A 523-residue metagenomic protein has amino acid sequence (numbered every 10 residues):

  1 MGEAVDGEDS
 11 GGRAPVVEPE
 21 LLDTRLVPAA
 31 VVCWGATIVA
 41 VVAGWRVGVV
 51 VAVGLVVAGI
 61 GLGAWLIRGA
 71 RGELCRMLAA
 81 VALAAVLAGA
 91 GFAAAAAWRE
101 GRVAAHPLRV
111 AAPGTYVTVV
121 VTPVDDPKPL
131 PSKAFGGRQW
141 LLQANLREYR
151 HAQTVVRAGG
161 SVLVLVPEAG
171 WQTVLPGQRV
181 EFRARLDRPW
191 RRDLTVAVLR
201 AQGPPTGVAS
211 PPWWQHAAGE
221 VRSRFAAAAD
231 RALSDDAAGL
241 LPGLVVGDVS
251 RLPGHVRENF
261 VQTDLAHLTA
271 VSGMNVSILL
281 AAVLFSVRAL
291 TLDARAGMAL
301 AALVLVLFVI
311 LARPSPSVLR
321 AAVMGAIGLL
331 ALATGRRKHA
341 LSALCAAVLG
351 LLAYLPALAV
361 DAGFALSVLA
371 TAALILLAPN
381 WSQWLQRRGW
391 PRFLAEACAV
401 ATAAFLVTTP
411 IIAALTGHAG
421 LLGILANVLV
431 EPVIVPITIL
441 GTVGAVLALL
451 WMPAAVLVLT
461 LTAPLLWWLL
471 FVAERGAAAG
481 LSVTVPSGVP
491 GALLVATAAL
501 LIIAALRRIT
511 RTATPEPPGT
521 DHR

Functional and structural regions predicted by a protein language model:
M1-H106: N-terminal leader/targeting segments
G2-A4, P19-V27, C33, A43-W45 (+1 more regions): C-terminal regulatory/interaction regions
G2-V39, D187-A321, L329, L481-V483: Aromatic-rich juxtamembrane segments at the membrane interface
A36, P253-G423, S487-D521: Hydrophobic alpha-helical transmembrane segments in multi-pass membrane proteins
T115-R138, A144: Structural detector for short beta-strands of small beta-barrel domains
S132-L163: OB-fold (S1/OB) nucleic-acid-binding surfaces
A169-F182: Short nucleic-acid-contacting surface segments enriched for D/E, G, S/T with interspersed K/R
A373-S482: Alpha-helical transmembrane segments of multi-pass integral membrane proteins
